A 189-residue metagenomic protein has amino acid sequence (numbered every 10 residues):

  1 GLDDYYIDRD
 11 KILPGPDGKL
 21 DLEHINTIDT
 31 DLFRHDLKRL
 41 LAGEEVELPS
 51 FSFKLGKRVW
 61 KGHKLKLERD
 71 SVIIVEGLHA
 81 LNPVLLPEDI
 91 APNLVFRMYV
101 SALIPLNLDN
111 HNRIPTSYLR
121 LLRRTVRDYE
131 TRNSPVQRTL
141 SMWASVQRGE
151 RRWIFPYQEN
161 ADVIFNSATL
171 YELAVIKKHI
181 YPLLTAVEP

Functional and structural regions predicted by a protein language model:
G1-D4: Phosphate-binding active sites in nucleotide-utilizing proteins
I7, I12-V59, V72: Conserved nucleotide-sensing/catalytic segment adjacent to the nucleotide-binding pocket in NTP-handling enzymes
R9-P14, G62, L86, N110-N112: Short acidic, glycine/serine/threonine-rich loops at helix termini
V59-L67: Glycine-rich phosphate/ribose-binding loops and adjacent secondary-structure elements that form binding surfaces
L67-R69, P92-N93: Short loop/turn elements that form and flank the Walker-type P-loop nucleotide-binding site in RecA-like NTPase cores
V72-E76, Y99: Structural recognition of the conserved hydrophobic beta-strand(s) that form the central parallel beta-sheet of P-loop
L78-L81: Short beta->alpha connector loops
V84-P189: Conserved NTP phosphate-binding and transfer environment spanning the P-loop NTPase/kinase superfamily
